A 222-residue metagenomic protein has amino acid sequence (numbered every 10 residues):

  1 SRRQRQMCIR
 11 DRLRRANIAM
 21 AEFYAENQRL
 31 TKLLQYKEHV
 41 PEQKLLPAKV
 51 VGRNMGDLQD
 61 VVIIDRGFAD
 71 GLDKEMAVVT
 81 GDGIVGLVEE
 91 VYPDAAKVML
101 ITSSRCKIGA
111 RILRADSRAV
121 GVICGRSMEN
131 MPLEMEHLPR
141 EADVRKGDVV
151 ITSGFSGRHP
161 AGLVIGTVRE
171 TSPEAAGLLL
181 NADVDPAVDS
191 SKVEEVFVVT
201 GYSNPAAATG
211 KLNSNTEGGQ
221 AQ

Functional and structural regions predicted by a protein language model:
R2-C8: Short, small-residue-biased leader/transition segments that mark boundaries at the very start of proteins
I9-R10, N27: Asparagine-centered polar/low-complexity signal
R14-R15, A19-E22, R29-Q222: A secondary-structure micro-motif
